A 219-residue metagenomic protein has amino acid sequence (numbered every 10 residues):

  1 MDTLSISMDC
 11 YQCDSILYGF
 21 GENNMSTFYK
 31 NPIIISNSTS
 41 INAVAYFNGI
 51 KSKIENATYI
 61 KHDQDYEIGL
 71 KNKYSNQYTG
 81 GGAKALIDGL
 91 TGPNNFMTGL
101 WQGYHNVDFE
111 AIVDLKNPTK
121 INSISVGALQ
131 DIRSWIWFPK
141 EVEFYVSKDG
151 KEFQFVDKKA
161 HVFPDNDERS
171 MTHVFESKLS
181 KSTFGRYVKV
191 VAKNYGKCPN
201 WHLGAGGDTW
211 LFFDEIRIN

Functional and structural regions predicted by a protein language model:
M1-F109, L129: Short, compositionally stereotyped local motifs that mark structural "simplifiers"
D9-Y11, G21, S36, I60-H62 (+7 more regions): A structural detector for beta-sheet-dominated domains
D63-G69, F163-T172: Short, surface-exposed linear segments at secondary-structure transitions and domain or protein termini
K73-N76, K159-A160, A205-G207: Short intrinsically disordered coil segments
G92-D157, M171-N219: Aromatic, loop-rich ligand-recognition surfaces of beta-strand-rich domains
F155-D165: Solvent-exposed serine/threonine-rich low-complexity stretches and specific carbohydrate-binding patches
